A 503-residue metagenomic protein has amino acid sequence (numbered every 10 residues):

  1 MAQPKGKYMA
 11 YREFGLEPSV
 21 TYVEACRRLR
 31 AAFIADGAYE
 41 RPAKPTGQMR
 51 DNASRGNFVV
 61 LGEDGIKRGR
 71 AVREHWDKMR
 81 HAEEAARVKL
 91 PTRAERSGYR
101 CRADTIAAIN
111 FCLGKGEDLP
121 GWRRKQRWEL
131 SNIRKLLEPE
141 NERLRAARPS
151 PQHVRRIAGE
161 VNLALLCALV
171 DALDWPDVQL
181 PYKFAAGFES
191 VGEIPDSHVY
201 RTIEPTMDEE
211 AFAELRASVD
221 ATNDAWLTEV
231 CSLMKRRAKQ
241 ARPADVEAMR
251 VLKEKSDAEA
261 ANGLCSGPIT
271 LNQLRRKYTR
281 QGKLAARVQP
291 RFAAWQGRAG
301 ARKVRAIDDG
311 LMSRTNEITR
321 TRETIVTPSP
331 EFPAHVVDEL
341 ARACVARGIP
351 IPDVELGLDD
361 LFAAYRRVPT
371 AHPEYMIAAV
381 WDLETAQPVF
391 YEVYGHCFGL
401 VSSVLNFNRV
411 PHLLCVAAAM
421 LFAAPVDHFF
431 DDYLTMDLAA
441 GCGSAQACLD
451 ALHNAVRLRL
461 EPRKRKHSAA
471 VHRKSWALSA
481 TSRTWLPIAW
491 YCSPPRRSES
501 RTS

Functional and structural regions predicted by a protein language model:
M1-E160: Intrinsically disordered, low-structural-confidence terminal and linker regions
A107-I325: Reverse-transcribing Pol proteins
A244-E247, V251-S256, A260-V401, L405 (+2 more regions): Catalytic-core region of right-hand nucleic acid polymerases
G263-Q273, A424, R459-R465: Short secondary-structure junctions
P290, R302-R305, I351-G357, A424-D427 (+4 more regions): Beta-sheet entry/capping signal
L358-F362, Y394-G399, L421-A440, H472-S479: Catalytic palm active-site di-aspartate
Q387-Y394, D450-S503: A conserved non-catalytic segment of reverse transcriptases and RNA-directed RNA polymerases corresponding to the late
V404-H453: Active-site palm subdomain of RNA-directed nucleic acid polymerases
